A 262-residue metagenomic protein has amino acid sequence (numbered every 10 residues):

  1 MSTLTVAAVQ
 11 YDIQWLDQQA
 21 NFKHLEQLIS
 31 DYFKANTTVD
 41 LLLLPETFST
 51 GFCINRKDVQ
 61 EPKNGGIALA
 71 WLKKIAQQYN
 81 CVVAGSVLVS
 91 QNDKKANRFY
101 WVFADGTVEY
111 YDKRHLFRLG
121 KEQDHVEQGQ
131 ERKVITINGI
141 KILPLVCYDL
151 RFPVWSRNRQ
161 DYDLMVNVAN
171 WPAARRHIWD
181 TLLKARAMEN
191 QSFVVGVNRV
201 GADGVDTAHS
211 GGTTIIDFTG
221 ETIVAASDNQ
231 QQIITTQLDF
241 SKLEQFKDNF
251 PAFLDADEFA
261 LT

Functional and structural regions predicted by a protein language model:
T3-D17, R98, G139-D149, V166: Active-site-proximal beta-strand elements of phosphoester/diester hydrolases
Q18, K23, Q27-A104, P172-R186: Cys-nucleophile CN-hydrolase/nitrilase-fold catalytic domain and related Cys-dependent amidase chemistry that acts on
T50, R56-K57, Y100, Y111-F117 (+2 more regions): Short beta->alpha transition motifs characteristic of CBS
E61, G65, S90-Q160, A174-T181 (+2 more regions): Active-site catalytic loop in hydrolytic enzyme cores
A68-C81, R151-Q231: CN hydrolase (nitrilase-like) catalytic-core segments centered on the catalytic cysteine and neighboring Lys/Glu
G85-V87, R98-V102, K133, T213-I215 (+1 more regions): Short beta-strand scaffold segments in enzyme catalytic cores
